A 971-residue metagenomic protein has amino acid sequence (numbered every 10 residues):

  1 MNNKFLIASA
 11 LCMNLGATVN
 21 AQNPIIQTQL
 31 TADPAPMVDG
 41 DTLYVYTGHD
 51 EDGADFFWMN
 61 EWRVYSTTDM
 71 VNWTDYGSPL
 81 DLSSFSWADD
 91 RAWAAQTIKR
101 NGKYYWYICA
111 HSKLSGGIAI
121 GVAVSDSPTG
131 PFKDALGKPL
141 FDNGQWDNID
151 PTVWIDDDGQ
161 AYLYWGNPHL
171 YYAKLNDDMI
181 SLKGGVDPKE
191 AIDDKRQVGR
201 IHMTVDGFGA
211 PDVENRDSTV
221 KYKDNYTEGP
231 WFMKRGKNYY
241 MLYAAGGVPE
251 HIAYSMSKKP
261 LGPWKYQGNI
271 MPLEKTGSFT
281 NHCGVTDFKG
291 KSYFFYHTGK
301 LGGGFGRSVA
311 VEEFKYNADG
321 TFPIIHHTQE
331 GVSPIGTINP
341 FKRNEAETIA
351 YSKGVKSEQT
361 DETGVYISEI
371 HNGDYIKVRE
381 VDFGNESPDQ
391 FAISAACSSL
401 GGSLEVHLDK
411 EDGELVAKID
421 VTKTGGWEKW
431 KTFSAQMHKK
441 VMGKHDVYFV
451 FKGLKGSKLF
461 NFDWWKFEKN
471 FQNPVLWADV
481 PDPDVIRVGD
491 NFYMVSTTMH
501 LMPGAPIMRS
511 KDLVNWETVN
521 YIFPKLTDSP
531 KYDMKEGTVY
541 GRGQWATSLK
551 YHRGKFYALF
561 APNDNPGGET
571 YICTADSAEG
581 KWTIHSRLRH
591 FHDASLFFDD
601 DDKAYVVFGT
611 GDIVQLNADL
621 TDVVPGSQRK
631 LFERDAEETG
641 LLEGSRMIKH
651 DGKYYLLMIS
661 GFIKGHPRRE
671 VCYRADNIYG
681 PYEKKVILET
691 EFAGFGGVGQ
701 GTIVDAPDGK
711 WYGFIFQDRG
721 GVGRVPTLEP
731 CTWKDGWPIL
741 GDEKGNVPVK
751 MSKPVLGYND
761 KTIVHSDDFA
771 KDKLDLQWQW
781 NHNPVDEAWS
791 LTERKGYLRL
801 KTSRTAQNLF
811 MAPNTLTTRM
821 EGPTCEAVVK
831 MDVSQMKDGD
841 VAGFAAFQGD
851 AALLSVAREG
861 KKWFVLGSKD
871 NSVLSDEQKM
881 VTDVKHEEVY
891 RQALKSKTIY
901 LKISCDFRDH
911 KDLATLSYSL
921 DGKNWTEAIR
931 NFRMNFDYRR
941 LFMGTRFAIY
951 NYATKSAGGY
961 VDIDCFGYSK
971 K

Functional and structural regions predicted by a protein language model:
M1-Q22: Bacterial Sec-dependent N-terminal signal peptides
N20-K971: Carbohydrate-active catalytic/glycan-binding domains of CAZyme proteins, especially the secreted or lumenal ectodomains
